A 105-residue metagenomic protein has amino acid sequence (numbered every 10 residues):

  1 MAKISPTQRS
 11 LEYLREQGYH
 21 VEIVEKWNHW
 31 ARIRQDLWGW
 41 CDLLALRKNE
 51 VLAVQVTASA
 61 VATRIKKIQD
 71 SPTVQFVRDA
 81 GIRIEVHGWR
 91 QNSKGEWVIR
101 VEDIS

Functional and structural regions predicted by a protein language model:
M1-S105: Catalytic phosphate/metal-binding cores of nucleic-acid and nucleotide-processing enzymes, i.e., regions that mediate
